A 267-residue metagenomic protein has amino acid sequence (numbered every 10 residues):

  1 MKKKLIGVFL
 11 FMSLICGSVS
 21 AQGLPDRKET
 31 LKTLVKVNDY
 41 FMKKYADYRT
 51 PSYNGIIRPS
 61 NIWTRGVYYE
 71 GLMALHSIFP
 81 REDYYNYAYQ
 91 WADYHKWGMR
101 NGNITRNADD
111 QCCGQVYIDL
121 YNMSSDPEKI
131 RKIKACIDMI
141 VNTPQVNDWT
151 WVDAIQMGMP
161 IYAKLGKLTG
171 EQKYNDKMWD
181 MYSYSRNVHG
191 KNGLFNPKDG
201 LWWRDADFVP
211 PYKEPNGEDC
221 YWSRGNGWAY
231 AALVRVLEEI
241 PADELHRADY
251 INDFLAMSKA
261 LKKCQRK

Functional and structural regions predicted by a protein language model:
M1-P25: Bacterial Sec-dependent N-terminal signal peptides
Q22-K267: Glycan-recognition and catalytic cores of secretory/periplasmic carbohydrate-active enzymes
